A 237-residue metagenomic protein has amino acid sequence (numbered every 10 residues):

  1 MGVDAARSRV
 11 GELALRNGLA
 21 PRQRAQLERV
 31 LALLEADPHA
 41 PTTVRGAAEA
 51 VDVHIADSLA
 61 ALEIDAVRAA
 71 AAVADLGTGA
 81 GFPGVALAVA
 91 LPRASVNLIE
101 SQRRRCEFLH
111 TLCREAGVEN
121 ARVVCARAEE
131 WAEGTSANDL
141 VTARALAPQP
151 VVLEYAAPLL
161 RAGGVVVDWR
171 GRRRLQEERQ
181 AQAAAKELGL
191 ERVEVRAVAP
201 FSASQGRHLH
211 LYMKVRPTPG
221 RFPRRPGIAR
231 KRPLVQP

Functional and structural regions predicted by a protein language model:
M1-A74, R104-E119, R225-P226: Class I SAM-dependent transferase core
D57, P83, E177-Q180: Residues at alpha-helix caps and immediate loop-helix transition turns in enzyme cores, especially N- and C-cap
D75-G79: Conserved S-adenosyl-L-methionine
A80-R93: Conserved SAM-binding loop of SAM-dependent methyltransferases across substrates and taxa, primarily the Class I
A94-N97, S101-P237: S-adenosylmethionine
